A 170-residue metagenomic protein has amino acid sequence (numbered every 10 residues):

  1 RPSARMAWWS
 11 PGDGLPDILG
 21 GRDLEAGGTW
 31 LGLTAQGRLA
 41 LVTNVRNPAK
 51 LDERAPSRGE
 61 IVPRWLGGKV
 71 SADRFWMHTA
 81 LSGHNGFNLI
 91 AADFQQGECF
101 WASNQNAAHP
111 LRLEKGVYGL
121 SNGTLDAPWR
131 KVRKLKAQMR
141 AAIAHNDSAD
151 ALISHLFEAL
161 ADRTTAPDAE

Functional and structural regions predicted by a protein language model:
R1-E170: N-terminal nucleophile
